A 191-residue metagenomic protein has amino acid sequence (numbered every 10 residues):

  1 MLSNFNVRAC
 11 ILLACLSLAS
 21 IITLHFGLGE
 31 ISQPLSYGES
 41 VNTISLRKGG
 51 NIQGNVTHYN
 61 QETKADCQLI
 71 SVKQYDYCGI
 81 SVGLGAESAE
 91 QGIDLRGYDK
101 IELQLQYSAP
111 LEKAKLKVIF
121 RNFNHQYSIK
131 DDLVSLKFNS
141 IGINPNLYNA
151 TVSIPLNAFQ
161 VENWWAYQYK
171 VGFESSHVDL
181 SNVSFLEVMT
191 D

Functional and structural regions predicted by a protein language model:
L2-D191: Beta-rich carbohydrate-recognition modules and glycan-binding surfaces
